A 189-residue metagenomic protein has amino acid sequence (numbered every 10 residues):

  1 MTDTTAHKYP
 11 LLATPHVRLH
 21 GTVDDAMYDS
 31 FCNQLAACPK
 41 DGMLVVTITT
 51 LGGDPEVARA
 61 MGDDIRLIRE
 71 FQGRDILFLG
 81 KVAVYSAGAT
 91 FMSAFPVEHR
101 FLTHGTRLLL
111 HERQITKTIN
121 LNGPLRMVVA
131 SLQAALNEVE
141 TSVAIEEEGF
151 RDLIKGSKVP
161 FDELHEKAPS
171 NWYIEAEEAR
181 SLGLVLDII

Functional and structural regions predicted by a protein language model:
M1-I189: Terminal-region recognition feature
